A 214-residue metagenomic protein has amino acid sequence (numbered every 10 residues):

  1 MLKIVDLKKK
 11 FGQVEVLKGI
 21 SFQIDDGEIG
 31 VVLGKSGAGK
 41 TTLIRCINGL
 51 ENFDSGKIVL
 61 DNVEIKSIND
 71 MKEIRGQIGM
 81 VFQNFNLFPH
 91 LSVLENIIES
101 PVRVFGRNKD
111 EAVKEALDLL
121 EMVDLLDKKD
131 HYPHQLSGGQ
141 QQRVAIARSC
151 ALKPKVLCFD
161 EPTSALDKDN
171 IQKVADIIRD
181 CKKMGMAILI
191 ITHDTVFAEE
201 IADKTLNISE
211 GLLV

Functional and structural regions predicted by a protein language model:
N48: Helix-to-loop junction immediately C-terminal to a conserved catalytic motif
G56-K66: Conserved ABC transporter NBD signature motif
I65-G79, D110, K183: ABC ATPase NBD coupling module
Y132-L136, Q140: Conserved ABC ATPase signature
A151-K155: A short, proline-enriched helix->beta-strand linker immediately N-terminal to the Walker B motif in ABC-type P-loop
L157-D160: Catalytic Walker B motif of ABC-type/P-loop ATPase nucleotide-binding domains
